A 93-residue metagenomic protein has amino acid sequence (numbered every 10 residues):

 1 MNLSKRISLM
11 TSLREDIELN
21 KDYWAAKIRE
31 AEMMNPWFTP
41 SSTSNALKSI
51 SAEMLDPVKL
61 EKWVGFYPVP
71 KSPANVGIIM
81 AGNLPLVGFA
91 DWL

Functional and structural regions predicted by a protein language model:
M1-G77: N-terminal Rossmann-like NAD(P)+-binding subdomain of aldehyde/semialdehyde dehydrogenases
P70-L93: Substrate-binding/gating loop at the entrance of the active-site cleft, primarily in PLP-dependent aminotransferase-like
